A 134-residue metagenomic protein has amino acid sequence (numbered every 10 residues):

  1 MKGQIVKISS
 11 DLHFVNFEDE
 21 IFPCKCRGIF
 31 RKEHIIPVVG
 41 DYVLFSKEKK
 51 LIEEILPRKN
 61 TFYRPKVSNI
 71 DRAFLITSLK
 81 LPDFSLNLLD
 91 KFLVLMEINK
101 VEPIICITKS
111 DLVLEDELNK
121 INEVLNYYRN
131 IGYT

Functional and structural regions predicted by a protein language model:
M1-L86, E97: N-terminal accessory targeting/assembly segments
K49, K100, G132-T134: A generic structural signal for alpha->beta connector loops
K59-F62, K91, N122: A generic local structural motif
R72, E102-I104: Residues at the starts of beta-strands that form the adenosine-phosphate
S78-K80, I104-N119: G-domain G4 guanine-recognition motif of GTPases
L86-L89, E117-N119: Short amphipathic alpha-helical segments
N87-E102: Histidine-anchored nucleotide/phosphate-binding helix
L112-T134: Canonical P-loop GTPase G-domain recognition
